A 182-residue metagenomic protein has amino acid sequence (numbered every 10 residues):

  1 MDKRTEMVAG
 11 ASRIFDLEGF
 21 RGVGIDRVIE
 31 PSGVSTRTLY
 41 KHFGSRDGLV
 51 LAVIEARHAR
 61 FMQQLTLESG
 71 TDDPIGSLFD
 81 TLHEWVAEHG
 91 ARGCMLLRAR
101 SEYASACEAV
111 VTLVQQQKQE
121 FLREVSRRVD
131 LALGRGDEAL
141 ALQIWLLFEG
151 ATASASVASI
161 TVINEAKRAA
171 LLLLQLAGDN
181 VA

Functional and structural regions predicted by a protein language model:
E6, G10-G48, A52: Helix-turn-helix
G10-I14, W85, E124: Short amphipathic alpha-helical elements of helix-turn-helix/winged-helix folds
G48, S77, T81, M95-R98 (+2 more regions): Amphipathic alpha-helical interaction segments
A52, Q63-R92, A141-I144: Hydrophobic alpha-helical connector segments
E55-F61: Short, basic, alpha-helical segments at the C-terminal edge of helix-turn-helix-like DNA-binding modules
M62, L67, D73-G76, A106-A132 (+1 more regions): Amphipathic alpha-helical packing segments from all-alpha helical-bundle domains
E88-T112: Amphipathic alpha-helical segments used for helix-helix packing
A109-Q116, L131-A182: Hydrophobic/aromatic-rich alpha-helical bundle segments in the mid-to-C-terminal region
